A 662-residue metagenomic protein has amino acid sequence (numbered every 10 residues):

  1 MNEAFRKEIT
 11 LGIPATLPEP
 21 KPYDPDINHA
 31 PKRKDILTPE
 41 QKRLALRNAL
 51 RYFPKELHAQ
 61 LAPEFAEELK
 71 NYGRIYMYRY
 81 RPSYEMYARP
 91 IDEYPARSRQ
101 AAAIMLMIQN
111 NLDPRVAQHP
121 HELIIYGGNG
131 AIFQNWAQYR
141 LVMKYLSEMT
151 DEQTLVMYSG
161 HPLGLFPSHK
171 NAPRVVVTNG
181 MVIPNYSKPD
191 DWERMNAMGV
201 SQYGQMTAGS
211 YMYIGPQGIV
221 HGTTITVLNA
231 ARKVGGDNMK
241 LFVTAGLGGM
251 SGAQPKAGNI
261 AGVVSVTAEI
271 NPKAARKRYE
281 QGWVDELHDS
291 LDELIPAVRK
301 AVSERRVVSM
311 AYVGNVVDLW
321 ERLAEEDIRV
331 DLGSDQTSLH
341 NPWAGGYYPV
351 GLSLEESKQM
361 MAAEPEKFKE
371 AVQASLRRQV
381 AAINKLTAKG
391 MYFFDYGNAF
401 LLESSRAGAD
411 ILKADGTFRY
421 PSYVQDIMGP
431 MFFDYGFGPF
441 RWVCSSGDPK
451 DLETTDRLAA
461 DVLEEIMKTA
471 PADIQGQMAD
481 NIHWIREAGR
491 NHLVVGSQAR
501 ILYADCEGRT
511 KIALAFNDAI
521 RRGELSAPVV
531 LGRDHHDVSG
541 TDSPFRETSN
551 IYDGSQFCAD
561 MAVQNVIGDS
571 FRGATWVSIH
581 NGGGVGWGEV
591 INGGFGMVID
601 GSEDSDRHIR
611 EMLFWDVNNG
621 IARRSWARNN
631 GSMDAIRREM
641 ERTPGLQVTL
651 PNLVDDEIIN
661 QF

Functional and structural regions predicted by a protein language model:
M1-G235, M428-S578, V585-G586, N592-F595 (+1 more regions): N-terminal ligand-binding/catalytic initiation module
I132, L247-S251, V316-V317, S338-H340 (+4 more regions): Gly/Ser/Thr-rich loops at beta-strand to alpha-helix junctions that form or flank small-molecule/cofactor-binding
E148-Q153, G262, R329-L332, K385-Y392 (+2 more regions): Structural alpha-beta junctions
T154-S159, V177, T244, T267-A268 (+5 more regions): General beta-strand structural signal in soluble alpha/beta enzymes
Q205-L228, R232, N238-L241, A245-V307 (+5 more regions): Catalytic or ion-translocation cores adjacent to nucleophile or general acid/base/metal-coordination motifs in diverse
A274-R276, E403, S539: Short, charged/polar "capping" segments at the starts of alpha-helices and the immediately preceding loops
E293-I512: Core active-site phosphate/anionic-ligand binding loop and the adjoining beta-turn-alpha structural block in enzyme
L650-F662: Intrinsically disordered, low-complexity regulatory segments in tyrosine-phosphorylation signaling proteins
